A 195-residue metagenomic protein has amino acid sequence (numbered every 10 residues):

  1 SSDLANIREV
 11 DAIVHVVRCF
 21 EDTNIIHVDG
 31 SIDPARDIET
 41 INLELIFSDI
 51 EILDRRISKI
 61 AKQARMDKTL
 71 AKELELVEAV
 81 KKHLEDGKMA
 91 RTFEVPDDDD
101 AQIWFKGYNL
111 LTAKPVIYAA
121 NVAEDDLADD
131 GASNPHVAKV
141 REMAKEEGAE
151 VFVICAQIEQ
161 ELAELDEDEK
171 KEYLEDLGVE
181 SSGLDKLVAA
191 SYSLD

Functional and structural regions predicted by a protein language model:
L4-L45: Conserved P-loop NTPase nucleotide-binding/switch module
N6, V10-V16, F20, R56 (+4 more regions): Generic N-terminal helix/loop capping motif
V17-V28, F47-S58, E159-L162: Short, compositionally biased low-complexity segments
A35, T40-A79: Extended, highly charged alpha-helical segments
A61-D195: C-terminal-of-GTPase-core extension/linker across diverse P-loop GTPases
